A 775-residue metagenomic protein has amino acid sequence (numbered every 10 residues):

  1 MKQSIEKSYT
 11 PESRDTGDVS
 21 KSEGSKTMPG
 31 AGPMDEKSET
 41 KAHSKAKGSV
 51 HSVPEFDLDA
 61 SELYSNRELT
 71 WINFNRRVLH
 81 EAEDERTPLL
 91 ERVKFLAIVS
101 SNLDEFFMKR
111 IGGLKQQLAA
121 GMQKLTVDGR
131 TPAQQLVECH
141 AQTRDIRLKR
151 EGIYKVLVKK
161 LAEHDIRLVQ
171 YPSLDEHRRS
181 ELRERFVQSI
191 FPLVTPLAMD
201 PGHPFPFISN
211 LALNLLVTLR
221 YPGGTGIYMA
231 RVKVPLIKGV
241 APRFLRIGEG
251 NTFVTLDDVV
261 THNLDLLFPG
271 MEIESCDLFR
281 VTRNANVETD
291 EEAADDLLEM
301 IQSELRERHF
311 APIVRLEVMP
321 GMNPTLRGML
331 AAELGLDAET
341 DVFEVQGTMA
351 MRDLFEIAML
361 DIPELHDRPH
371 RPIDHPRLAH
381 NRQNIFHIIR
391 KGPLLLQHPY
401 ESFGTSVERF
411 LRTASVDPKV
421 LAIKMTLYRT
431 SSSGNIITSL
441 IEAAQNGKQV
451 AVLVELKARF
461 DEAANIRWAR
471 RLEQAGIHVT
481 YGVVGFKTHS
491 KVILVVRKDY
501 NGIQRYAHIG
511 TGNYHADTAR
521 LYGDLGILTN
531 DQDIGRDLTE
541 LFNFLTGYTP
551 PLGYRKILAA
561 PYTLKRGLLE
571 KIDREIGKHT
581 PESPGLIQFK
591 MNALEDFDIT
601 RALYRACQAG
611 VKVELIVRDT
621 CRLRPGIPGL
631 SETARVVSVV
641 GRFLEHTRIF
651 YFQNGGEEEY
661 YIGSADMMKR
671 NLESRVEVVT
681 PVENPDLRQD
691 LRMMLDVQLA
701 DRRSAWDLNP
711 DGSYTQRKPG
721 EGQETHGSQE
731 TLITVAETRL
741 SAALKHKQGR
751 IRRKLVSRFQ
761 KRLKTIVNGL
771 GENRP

Functional and structural regions predicted by a protein language model:
K2-I587, R605, A609, C621-P775: N-terminal localization/anchoring segments of enzymes in phospholipid and broader phosphate metabolism
F597: Active-site glycine- and acidic-residue-rich loops that bind and position anionic ligands or nucleotide-like cofactors
K612-I616: Hydrophobic alpha/beta core scaffold segments
